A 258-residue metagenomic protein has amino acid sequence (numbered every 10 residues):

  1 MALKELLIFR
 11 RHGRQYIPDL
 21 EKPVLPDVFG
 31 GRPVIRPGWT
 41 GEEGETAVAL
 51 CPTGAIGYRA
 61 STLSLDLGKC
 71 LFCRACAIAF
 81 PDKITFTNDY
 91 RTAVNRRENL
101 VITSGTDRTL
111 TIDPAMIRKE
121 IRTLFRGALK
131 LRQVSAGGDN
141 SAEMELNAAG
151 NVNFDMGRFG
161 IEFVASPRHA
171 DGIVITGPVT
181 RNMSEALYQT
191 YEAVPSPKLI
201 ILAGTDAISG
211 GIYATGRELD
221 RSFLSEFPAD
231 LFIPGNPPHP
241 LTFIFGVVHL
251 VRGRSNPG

Functional and structural regions predicted by a protein language model:
M1-G54: Ferredoxin-type iron-sulfur electron-transfer modules and their immediate structural context
M1-K4, I8-K22, A77-G160: Flanking helices and flexible, charged tails adjoining ferredoxin-like Fe-S electron-transfer domains in multi-subunit
F29-P33, S61, D171-G172, A229: Short amphipathic alpha-helical segments
I35, G44-V94: Iron-sulfur cluster-binding cysteine motifs and their immediate structural context in ferredoxin-like electron-transfer
P37-G38, G68, T176-V179: Structural motif
A47, Y58-S64, A193-L199, E218-L219 (+1 more regions): Ferredoxin-type iron-sulfur electron-transfer modules in oxidoreductases and energy-metabolism complexes
M144-L146, F154, G160-P228, I233-T242: Cofactor-cradling patches in redox/metallo enzymes
I233-G258: A charged, well-structured terminal subsegment
